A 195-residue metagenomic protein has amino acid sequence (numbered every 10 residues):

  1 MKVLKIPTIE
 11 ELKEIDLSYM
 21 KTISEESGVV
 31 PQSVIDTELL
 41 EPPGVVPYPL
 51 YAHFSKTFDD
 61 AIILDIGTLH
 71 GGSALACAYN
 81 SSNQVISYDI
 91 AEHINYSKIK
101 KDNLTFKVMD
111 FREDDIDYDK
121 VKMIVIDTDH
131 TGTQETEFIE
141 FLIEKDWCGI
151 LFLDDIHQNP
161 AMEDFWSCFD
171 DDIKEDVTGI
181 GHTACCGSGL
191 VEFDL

Functional and structural regions predicted by a protein language model:
M1-V125, D129-L195: A short alpha-helical cap/connector motif
